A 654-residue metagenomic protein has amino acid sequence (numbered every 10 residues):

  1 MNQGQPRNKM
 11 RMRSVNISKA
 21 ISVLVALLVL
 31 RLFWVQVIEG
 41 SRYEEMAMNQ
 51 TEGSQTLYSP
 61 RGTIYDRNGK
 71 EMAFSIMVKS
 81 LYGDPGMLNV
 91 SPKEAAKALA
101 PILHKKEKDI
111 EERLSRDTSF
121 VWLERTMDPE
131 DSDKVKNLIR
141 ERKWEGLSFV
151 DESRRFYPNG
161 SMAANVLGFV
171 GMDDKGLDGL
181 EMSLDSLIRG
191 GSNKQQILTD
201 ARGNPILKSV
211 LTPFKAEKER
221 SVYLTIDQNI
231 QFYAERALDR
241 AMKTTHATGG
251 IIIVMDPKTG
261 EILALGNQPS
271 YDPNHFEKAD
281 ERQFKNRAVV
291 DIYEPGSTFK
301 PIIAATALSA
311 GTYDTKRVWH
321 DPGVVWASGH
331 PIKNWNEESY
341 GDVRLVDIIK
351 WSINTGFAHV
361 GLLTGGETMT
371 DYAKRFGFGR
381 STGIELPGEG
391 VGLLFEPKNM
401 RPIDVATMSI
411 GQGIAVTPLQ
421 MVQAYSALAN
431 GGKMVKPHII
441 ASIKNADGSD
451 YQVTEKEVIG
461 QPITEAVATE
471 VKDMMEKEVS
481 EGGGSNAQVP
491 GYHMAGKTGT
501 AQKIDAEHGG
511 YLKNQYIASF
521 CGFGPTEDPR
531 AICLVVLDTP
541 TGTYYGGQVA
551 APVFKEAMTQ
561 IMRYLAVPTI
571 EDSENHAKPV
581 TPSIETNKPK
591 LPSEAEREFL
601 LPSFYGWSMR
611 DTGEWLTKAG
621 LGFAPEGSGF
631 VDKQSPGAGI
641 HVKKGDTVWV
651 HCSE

Functional and structural regions predicted by a protein language model:
N2-Q5, A73, D200-L211, I252-S297 (+1 more regions): Beta-lactam-recognizing serine transpeptidase/beta-lactamase-like catalytic domain environment
N8-R42: Hydrophobic alpha-helical transmembrane signal-anchor segments
T56-P60, S192, T245-G249, P437 (+2 more regions): Short, small/polar residue-rich loop motifs at catalytic or cofactor-binding pockets
S59, S75-S80, D84, D173 (+1 more regions): Short beta->alpha transition motifs characteristic of CBS
E94-P101, R113-E219, V535, P552: Small/polar-residue-rich segments within soluble enzyme cores
I110-S119, R154, L184, A247-T259 (+5 more regions): Acidic/histidine-enriched alpha-helical segments
L207-G250: Conserved, well-ordered alpha-helix/loop/beta-strand core segments that scaffold catalytic motifs
G491, D505, V535-T539, Y544-G546 (+2 more regions): Ligand-recognition elements built from short beta-strands and adjacent flexible loops
